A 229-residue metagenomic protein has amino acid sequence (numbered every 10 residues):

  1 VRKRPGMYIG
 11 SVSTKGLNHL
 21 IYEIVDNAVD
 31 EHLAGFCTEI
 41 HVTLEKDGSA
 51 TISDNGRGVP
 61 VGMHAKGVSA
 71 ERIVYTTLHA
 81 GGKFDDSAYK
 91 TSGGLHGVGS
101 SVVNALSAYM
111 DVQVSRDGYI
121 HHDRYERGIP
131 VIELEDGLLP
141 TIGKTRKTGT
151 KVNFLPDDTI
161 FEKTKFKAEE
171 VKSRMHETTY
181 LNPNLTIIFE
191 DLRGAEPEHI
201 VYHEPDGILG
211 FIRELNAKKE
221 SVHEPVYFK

Functional and structural regions predicted by a protein language model:
R2-V25, V29, I73-Y75: Bergerat-fold GHKL ATPase/HATPase_c domain
G6, V25-D26, G35, L95-G97 (+1 more regions): Short secondary-structure boundary micro-motifs
M7-V12, A28-H41, G81-S92, V112-V114 (+3 more regions): Active-site phosphate-binding and catalytic loops of NTP-dependent enzymes
K15-I40, G99-L106: Conserved ATP-binding N-box helix of the HATPase_c
N18, V25-D26, R127-I129, E169 (+1 more regions): General N-terminal targeting signals
K46-A70, G81-E214: GHKL-type ATPase core
T76, A80: Glycine-rich, acidic and aromatic/proline-enriched surface loops and short helix-turn segments that act as binding
